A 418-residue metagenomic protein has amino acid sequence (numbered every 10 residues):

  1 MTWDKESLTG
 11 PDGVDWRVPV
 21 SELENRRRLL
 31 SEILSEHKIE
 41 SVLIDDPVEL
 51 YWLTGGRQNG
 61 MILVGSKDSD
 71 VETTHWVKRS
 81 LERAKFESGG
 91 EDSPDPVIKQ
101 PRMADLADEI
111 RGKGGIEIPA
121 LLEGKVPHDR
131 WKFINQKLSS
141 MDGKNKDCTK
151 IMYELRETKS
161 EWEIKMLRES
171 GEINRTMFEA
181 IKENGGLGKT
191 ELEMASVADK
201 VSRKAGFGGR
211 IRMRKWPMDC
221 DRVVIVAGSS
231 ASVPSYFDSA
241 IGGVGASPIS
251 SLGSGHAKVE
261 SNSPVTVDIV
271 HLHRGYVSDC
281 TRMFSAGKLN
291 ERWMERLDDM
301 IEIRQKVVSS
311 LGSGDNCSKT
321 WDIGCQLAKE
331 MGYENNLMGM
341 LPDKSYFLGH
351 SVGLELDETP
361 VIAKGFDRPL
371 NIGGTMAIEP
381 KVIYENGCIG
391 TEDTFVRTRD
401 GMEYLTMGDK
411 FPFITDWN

Functional and structural regions predicted by a protein language model:
M1-N418: Active-site neighborhoods and metal-handling regions in enzymes and metal-associated proteins
